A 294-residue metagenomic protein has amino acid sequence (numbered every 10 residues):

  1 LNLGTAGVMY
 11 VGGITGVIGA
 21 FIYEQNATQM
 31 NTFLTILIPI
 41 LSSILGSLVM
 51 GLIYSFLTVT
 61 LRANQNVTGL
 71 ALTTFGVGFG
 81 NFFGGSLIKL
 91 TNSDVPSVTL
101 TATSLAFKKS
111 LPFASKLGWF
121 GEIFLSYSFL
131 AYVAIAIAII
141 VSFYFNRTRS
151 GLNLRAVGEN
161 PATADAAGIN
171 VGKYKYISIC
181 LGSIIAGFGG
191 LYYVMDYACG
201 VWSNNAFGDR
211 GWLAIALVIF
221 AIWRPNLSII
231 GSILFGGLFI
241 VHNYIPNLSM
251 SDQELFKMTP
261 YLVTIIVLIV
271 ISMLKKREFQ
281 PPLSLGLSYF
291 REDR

Functional and structural regions predicted by a protein language model:
G13-G19, T74-N81, A131-F143, G182-G190 (+3 more regions): Hydrophobic core segments of alpha-helical transmembrane domains in multi-pass membrane transport and ion-translocation
I18, I22, V49-L52, F56-L61 (+5 more regions): Membrane-interface helix caps of multi-pass small-molecule transporters
Q29-V77, F239: Alpha-helical transmembrane segments within multi-pass membrane transporters and channels
V67, S93-V98, S128-Y132, A206-R210 (+3 more regions): Loop-to-transmembrane alpha-helix initiation sites
G76-N146, S251-F256, P282-R294: Transmembrane helix-bundle core of multi-pass membrane transporters and related energy-transducing complexes
E122-V201, P225, I229-I230: Helix-loop-helix "hairpin" substructures at the membrane interface of multi-pass membrane proteins
E159-A162, A166, V171-K173, I245-R294: Cytosolic-side transmembrane-helix boundaries in multi-pass membrane proteins
A186, D196-Y261: Transmembrane alpha-helical segments in multi-pass inner-membrane proteins
